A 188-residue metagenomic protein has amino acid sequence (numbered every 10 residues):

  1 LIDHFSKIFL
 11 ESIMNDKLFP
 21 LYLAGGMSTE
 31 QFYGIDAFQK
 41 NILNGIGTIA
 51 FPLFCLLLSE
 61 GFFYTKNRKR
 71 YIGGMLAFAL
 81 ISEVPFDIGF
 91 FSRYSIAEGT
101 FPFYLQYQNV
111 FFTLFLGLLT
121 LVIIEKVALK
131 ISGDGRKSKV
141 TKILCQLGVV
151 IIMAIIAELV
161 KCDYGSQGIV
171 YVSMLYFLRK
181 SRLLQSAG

Functional and structural regions predicted by a protein language model:
L1-G188: Alpha-helical transmembrane segments and their immediate juxtamembrane cytosolic regions
